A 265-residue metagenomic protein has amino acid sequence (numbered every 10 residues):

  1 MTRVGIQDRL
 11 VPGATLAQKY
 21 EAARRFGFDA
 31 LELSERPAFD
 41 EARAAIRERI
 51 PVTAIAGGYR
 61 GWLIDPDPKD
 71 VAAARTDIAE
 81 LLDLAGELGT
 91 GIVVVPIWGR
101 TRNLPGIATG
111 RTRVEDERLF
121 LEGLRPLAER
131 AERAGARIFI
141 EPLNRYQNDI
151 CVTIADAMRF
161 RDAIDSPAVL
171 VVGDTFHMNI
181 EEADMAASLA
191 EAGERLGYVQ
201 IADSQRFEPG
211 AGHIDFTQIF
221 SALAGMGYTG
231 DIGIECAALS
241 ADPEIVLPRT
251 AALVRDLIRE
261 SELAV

Functional and structural regions predicted by a protein language model:
M1-G27, P37, G89-G91, R125 (+2 more regions): Histidine-acidic metal/acid-base catalytic patches
M1-Q7, T53-I64, I97-I107: N-terminal small/glycine-rich loop or linker at the start of catalytic domains across soluble metabolic enzymes
Q18-P37, A56-W62, A73: N-terminal substrate-binding region of glycoside hydrolase catalytic domains
R24, I46, G86, A128 (+2 more regions): Anion (oxyanion) recognition and catalysis
E32, A54-A56, V94, F139 (+2 more regions): Conserved beta-strand positions in the central sheet of alpha/beta enzyme cores
E32-R49, R100-A108: Glycine-rich, proline-tolerant flexible connector loops at the mouths of alpha/beta enzymes
P37-A38, Y59, G99-R100, R145 (+1 more regions): Conserved beta-strand edge residues that scaffold enzyme active sites
I64, D70-L170, A264: Active-site acidic/histidine proton-transfer and metal-coordination neighborhood in alpha/beta enzyme cores
